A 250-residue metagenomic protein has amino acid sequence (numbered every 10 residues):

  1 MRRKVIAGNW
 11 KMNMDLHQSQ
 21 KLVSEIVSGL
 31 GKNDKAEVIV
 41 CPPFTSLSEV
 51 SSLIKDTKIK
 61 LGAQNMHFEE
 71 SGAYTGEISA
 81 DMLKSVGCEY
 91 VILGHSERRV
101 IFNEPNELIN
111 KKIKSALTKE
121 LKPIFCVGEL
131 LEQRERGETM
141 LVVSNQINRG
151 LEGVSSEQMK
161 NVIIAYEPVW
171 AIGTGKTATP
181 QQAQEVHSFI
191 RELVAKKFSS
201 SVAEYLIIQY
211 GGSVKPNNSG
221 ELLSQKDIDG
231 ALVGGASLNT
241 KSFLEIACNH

Functional and structural regions predicted by a protein language model:
M1-H250: Active-site loop-to-helix "anion-binding N-cap" substructures in soluble metabolic enzymes
